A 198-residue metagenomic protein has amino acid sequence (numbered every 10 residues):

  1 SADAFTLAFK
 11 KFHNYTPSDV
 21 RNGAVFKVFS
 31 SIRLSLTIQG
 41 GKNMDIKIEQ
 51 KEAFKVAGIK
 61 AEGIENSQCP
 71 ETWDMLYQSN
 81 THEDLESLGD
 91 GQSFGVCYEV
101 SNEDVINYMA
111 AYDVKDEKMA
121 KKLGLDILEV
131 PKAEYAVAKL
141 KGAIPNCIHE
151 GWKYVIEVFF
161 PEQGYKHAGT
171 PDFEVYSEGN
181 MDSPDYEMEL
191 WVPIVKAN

Functional and structural regions predicted by a protein language model:
D3-N198: A solvent-exposed interaction/effector surface
